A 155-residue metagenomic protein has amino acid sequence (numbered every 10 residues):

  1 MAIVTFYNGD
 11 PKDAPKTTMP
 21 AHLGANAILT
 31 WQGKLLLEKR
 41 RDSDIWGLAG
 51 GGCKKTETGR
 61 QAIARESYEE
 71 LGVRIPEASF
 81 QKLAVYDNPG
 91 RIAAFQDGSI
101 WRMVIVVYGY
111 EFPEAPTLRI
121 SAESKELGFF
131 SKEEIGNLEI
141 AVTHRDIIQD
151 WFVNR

Functional and structural regions predicted by a protein language model:
M1-N26, D97-G98: Acidic, metal-coordinating catalytic segment for phosphate/diphosphate chemistry, firing primarily on the Nudix
M19, I45-W46, N88-R91: Short, solvent-exposed loop/turn segments at secondary-structure junctions
L23-A25, G33, V104-V106, K125: Change "...and in nucleic-acid phosphodiester-cleaving endonucleases..." to "...and in nucleic-acid processing enzymes
A25, T30-E70, R74: Conserved Nudix-box catalytic region and its N-terminal flanking loop in Nudix hydrolases and closely related
L29, V107-E111, F129-S131: Short, well-ordered beta-strand micro-motif
D44-W46, A115-R155: Nudix hydrolase/Nudix homology domain
R74-V85: A short coil-to-beta-strand element that immediately follows conserved catalytic motifs
Y86-P116: Active-site-adjacent beta-strand/loop module that shapes the phosphate/pyrophosphate-binding cleft
